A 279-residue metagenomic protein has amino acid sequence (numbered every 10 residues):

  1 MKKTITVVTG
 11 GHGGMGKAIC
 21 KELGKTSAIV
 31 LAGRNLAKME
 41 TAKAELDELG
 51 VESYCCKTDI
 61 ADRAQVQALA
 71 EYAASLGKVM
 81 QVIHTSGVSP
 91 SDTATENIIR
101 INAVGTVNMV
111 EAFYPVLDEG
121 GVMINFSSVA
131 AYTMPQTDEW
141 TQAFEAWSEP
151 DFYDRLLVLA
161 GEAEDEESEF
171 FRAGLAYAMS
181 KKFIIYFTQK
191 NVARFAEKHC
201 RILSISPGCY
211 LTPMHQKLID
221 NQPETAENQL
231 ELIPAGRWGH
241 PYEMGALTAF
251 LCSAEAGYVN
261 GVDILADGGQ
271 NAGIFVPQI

Functional and structural regions predicted by a protein language model:
H12-G13: Conserved glycine-rich cofactor-binding loop
S27-T41: Conserved glycine-rich Rossmann-like NAD(P)H-binding loop of the short-chain dehydrogenase/reductase
L46-A64: Rossmann-fold cofactor-recognition segment
I83-P90, G269: Conserved NAD(P)H cofactor-binding loop of Rossmann-fold oxidoreductase domains
P90-D92, V122-E197, C209: Catalytic loop of short-chain dehydrogenase/reductase
R201, V259-G261: Short, small/polar-rich loop/turn modules that mediate ligand/substrate recognition or access, typified
I233-M244: A conserved structural motif in NAD(P)-dependent oxidoreductases
